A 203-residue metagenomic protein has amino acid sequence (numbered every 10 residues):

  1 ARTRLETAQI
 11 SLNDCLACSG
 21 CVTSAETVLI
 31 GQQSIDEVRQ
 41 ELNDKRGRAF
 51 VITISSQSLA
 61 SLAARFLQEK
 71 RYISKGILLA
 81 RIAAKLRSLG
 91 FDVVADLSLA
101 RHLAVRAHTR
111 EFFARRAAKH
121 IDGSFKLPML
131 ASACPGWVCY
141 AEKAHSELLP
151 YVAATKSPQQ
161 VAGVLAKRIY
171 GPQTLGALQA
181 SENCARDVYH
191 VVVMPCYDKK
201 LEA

Functional and structural regions predicted by a protein language model:
A1-A203: Iron-sulfur-associated redox domains of electron-transfer enzymes in respiratory and anaerobic energy metabolism
